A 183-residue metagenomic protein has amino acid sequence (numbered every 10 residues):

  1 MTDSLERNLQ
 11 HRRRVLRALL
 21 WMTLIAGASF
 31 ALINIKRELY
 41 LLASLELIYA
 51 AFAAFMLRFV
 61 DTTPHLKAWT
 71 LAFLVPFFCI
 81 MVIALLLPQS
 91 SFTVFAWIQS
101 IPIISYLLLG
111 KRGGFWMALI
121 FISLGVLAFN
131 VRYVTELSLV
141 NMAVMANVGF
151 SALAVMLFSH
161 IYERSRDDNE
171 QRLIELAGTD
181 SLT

Functional and structural regions predicted by a protein language model:
M1-Q10: Short, Lys/Arg-rich, polar N-terminal cytosolic tail immediately upstream of the first transmembrane signal-anchor
R14-S90, W97-I104, F121-S123: Hydrophobic transmembrane alpha-helices and their membrane-interface boundaries in multi-pass, membrane-anchored
R17, A43-S44, F115-W116, M145-A146: Hydrophobic alpha-helical transmembrane segments
L32-K36, F129-E136: Juxtamembrane "helix-exit" motif on the non-cytosolic side of transmembrane helices
Q99-M117: Canonical bilayer-spanning transmembrane alpha-helix
L139-F150: Loop-to-transmembrane alpha-helix initiation sites
F150-I174: Juxtamembrane or sensor-core-proximal signal-transducing alpha helices that couple sensory domains to cytosolic
I174-T183: Conserved nucleotide-binding and Mg2+-coordinating catalytic segments in signaling enzymes
